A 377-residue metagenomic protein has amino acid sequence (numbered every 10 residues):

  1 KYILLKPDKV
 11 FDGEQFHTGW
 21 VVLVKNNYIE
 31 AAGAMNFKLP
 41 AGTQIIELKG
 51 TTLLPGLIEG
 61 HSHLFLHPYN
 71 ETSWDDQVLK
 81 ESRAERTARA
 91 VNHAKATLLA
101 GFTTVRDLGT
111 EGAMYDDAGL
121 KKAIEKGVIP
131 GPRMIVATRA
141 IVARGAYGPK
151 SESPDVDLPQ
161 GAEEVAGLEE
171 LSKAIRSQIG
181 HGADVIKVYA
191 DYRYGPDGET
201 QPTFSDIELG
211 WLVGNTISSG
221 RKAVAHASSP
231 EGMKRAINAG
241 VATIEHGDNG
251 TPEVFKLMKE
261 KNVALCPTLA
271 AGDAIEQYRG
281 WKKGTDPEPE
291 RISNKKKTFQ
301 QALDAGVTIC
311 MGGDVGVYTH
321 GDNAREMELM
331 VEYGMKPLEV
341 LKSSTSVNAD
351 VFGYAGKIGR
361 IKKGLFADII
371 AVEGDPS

Functional and structural regions predicted by a protein language model:
E14-L54: Histidine-rich, glycine-flanked metal-binding segment
T51-K126, R144, I207, A239: Metal-associated gating/positioning segment near the N- to mid-region
F65-P68, A100, T104-Y115, V142-A143 (+6 more regions): Active-site environment of divalent metal-dependent phosphoester hydrolases
F65-R86, R144-P159, G195-P202, K261-I292: Active-site gating loops and adjacent loop-to-helix segments of metal-dependent hydrolytic enzymes
P68-N70, D117, A146, D197 (+5 more regions): Histidine/acidic-residue-rich catalytic or RNA/ligand-binding cores of hydrolases and nuclease-related proteins
D76-V78, S218, K222, R291-G374: His/Asp/Glu-enriched, well-ordered alpha-helical/loop segment that forms or immediately abuts the divalent-metal
R89-Y115, G131-A140, A183-Y194, K222 (+2 more regions): Divalent metal-dependent hydrolysis catalytic cores, especially in the metallo-beta-lactamase
G119, E169-L265, E288-T308, G356: Histidine/acidic residue-rich metal-binding segments in metalloenzymes
